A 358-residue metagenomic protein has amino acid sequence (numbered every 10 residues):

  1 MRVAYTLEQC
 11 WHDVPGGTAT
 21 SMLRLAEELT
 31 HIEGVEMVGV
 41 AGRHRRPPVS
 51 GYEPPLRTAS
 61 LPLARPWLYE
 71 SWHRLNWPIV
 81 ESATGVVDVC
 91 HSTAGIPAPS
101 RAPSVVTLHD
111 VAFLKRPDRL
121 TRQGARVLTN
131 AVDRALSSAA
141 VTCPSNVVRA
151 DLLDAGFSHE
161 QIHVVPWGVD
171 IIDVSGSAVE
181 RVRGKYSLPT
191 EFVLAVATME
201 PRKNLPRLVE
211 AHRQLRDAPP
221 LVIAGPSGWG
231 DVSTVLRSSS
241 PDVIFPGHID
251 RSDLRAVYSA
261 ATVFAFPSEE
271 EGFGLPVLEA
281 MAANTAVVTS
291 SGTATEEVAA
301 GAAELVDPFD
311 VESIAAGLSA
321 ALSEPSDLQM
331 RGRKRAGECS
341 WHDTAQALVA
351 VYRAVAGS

Functional and structural regions predicted by a protein language model:
M1-S358: Carbohydrate transferase catalytic cores enriched for Leloir-type hexosyltransferases
